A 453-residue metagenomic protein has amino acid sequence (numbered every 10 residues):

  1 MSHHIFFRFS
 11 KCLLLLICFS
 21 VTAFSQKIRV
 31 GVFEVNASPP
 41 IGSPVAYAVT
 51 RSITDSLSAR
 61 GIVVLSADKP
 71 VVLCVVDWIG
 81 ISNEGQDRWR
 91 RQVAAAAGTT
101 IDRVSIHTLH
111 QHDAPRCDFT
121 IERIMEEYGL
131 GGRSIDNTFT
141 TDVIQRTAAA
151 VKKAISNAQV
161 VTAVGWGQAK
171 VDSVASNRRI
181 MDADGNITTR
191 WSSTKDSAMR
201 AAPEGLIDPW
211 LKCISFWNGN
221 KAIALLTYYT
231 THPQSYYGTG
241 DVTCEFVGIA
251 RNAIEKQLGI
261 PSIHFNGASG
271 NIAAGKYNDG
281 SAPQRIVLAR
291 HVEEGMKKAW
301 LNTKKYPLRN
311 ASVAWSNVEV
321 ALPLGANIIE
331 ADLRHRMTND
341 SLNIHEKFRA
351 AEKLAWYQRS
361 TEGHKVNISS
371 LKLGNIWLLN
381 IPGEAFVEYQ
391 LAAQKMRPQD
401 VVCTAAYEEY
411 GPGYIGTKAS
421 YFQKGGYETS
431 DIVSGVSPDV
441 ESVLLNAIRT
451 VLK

Functional and structural regions predicted by a protein language model:
M1-Q26: Bacterial Sec-dependent N-terminal signal peptides
F6-F7, K11, D113, V287-R290: Intrinsic structural disorder/low-complexity segments
Q26-P261, G267-S269, Y277-V287, W300 (+1 more regions): Conserved beta-alpha junction segments in alpha/beta enzyme cores
H291-E294, K298: Hydrophobic structural segments
